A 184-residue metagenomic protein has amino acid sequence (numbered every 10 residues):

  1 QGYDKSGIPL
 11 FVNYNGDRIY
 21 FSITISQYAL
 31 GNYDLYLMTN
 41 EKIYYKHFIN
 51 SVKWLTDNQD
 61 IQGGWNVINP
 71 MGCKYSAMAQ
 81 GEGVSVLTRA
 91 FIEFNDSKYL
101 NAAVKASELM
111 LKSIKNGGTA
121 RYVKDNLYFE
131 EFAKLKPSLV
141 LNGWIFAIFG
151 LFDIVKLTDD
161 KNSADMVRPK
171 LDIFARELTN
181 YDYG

Functional and structural regions predicted by a protein language model:
Q1-D17, Q62-E82, A120-N142, Y183-G184: Carbohydrate-binding/catalytic loop surfaces
Q1-N15, Y45-G64, L100-Y122, N162-G184: Long, well-ordered core segments of solenoidal/helical folds
I19-T39, Y44-M78: Long, hydrophobic/aromatic-enriched structural stretches that serve as scaffold segments
F21-Y36, Y75-I92, S138-V155: Well-ordered alpha-helical segments within folded domains of soluble proteins
M38-T39, A90-K98, I154-D165: Inter-helical turn/loop segments and adjacent helix faces that build the functional surface of alpha-helical bundle
I61-M110: Hydrophobic alpha-helical segments and helix pairs
A90, F94-W144: Hydrophobic, well-structured mid-protein blocks that either form specific transmembrane helices
F132-N142, F146-D160, M166-I173: Histidine/lysine/aspartate-rich catalytic loop segments that bind and position anionic ligands
